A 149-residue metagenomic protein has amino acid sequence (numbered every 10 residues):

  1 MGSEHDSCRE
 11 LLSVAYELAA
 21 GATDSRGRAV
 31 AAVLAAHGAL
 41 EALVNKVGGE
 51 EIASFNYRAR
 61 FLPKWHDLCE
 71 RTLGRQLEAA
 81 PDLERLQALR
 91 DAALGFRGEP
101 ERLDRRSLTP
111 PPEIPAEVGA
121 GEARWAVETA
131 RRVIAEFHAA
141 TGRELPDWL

Functional and structural regions predicted by a protein language model:
M1-A29, H138-L149: Charged alpha-helical initiation segments
R9, V30-H37, E41, A80 (+1 more regions): Non-catalytic, well-ordered alpha-helical scaffold segments
L11-V14, A35, L89, T129: Amphipathic, well-ordered alpha-helical segments in soluble domains
A20-D24, G48, I52, G98 (+1 more regions): Short, flexible helix-adjacent loops and helix caps
A31-K64: Short, contiguous, well-structured surface segments enriched in hydrophobic/aromatic residues
L68-R75: Acidic-leaning, charged glycine-interspersed low-complexity segments
R75-L149: Charge-enriched, short contiguous segments at helix-coil
